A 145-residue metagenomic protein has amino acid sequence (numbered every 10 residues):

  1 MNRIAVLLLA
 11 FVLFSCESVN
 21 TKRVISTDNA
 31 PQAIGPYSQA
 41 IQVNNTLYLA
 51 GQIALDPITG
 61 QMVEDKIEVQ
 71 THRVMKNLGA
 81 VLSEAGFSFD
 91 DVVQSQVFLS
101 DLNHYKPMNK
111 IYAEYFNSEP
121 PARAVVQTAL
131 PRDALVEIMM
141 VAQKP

Functional and structural regions predicted by a protein language model:
I4-L8, C16-K76, A80-V93, F98-P145: N-terminal presequence-like segments and the immediate start of the first folded domain
